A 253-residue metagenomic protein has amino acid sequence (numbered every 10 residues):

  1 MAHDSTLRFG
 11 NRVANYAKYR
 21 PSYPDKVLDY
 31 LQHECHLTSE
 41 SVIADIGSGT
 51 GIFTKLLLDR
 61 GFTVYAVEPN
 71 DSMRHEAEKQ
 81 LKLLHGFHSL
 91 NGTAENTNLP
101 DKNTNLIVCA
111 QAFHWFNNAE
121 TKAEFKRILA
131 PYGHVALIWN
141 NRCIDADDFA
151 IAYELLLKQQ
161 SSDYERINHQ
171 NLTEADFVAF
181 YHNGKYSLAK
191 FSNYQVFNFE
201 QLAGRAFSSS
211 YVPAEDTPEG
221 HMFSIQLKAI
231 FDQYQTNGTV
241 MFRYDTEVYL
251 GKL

Functional and structural regions predicted by a protein language model:
M1-S41: Conserved class I S-adenosyl-L-methionine
V42-A44, T50-N96: Class I SAM-dependent methyltransferase SAM/SAH-binding core
T50, R166, T173-L253: Conserved Class I S-adenosyl-L-methionine
N96-L106: A short acidic, Gly/Pro-enriched loop at the edge of an enzyme's catalytic core that lines a small-molecule cofactor
C109-A110, N118: A short beta-strand submotif of the Rossmann-like class I SAM-dependent methyltransferase core that lines
F116-F125: A short, conserved alpha-helix within the catalytic core of class I
K126-Q195: Conserved catalytic/acceptor-binding region of the Class I
